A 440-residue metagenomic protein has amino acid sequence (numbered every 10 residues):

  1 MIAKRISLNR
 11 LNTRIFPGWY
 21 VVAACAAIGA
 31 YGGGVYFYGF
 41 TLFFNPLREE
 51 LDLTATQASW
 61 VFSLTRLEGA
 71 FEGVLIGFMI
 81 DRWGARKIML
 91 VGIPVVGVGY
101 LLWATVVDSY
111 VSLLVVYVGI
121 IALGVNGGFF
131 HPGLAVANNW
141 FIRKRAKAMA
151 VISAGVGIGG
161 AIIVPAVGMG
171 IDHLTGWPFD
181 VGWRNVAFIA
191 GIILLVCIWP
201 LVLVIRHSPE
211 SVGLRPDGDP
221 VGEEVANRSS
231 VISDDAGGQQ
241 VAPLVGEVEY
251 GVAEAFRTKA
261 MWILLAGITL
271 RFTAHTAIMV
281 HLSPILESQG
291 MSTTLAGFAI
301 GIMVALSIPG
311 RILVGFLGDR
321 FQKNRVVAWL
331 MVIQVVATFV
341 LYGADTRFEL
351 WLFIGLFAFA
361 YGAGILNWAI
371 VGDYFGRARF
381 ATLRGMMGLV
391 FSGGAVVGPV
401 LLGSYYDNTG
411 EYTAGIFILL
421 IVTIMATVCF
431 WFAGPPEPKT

Functional and structural regions predicted by a protein language model:
A30, V111-G128, E349-G362: Hydrophobic core of transmembrane alpha-helices in multi-pass small-molecule transporters, especially MFS/SLC-type
Y36-F44, A253-P309, F316: Extracytoplasmic gate region of multi-pass secondary transporters
L47-R48, M79-I80, I162, A166-P178 (+3 more regions): Interfacial helix-cap and linker-helix signal at transmembrane-aqueous boundaries of multi-pass secondary transporters
S63-F78, G301-L313: Central cavity-lining transmembrane alpha-helices of secondary-active solute carriers, predominantly the Major
P94-D108, I333-D345: C-terminal ends and interior cores of transmembrane alpha-helices in multi-pass membrane transporters/permeases
G127-F141, G362-F375: Intracellular juxtamembrane helix-capping segments at the cytosolic ends of symmetry-related transmembrane helices
N185-L203, A414-W431: Symmetry-related core transmembrane helices of the 12-TM Major Facilitator Superfamily/SLC fold
H275, L295, I300-S307, R311-I370: C-terminal transmembrane helical hairpin of 12-TM major facilitator-type secondary transporters
